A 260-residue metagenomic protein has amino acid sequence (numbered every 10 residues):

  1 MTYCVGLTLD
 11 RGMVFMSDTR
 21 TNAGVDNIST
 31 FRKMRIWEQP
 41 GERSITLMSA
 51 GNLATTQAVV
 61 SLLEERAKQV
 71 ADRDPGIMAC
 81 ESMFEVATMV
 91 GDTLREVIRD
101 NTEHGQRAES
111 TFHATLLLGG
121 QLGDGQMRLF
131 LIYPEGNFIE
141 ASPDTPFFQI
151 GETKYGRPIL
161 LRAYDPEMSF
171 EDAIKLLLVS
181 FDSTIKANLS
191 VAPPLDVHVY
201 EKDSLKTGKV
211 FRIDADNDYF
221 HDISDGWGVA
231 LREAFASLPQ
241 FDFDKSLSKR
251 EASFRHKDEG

Functional and structural regions predicted by a protein language model:
M1, L7-T8, N27-I28, W37-G41 (+4 more regions): Solvent-exposed alpha-helices and their adjacent loops that cap or buttress functional pockets in soluble metabolic
T2-T8, M13-M16, A114-Q121, F130 (+1 more regions): Short beta-strand scaffold segments in enzyme catalytic cores
C4-Q106, F147-M168, D222-G260: Conserved short S/T/G-enriched processing/targeting/catalytic segments and their helical context
L47, M83-F84, R162-K186, V191: Proteins synthesized as precursors that undergo proteolytic processing into mature forms
M89-L131: Active-site periphery "cap/insert" segments of enzyme catalytic domains
D124-G125, E135-F138, D214, H256-E259: Non-transmembrane, aqueous-exposed alpha-helical and coiled segments at domain scale
M127-D165, E171, L176: Conserved mixed alpha/beta catalytic, RNA-binding, or beta-rich assembly cores of soluble enzyme, regulatory
E167, T184, N188-D196, L205-N217 (+3 more regions): C-terminal binding/interaction regions
